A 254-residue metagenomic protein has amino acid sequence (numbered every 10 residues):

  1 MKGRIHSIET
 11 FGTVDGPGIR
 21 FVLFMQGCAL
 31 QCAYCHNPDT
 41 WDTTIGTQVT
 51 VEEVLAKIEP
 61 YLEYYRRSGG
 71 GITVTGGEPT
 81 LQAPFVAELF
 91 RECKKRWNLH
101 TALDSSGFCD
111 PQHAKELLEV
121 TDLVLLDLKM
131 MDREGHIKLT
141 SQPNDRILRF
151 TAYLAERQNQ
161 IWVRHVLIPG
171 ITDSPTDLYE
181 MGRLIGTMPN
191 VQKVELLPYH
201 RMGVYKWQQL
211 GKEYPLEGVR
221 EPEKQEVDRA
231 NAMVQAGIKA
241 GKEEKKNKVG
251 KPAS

Functional and structural regions predicted by a protein language model:
K2-G12, P169-S254: Auxiliary Fe-S-binding modules of radical SAM enzymes
S7-E9, T13-V49: Canonical Radical SAM [4Fe-4S] cluster-binding loop centered on the CxxxCxxC motif and its immediate flanking residues
P38-S68, I72: Conserved alpha-helical substructure of the radical SAM core
W41-T44, D132-K138, K206, E217: A short acidic, helix-capping loop that chelates divalent metal ions and anchors anionic groups
Q48, S141-N144, E221-K224: Short, conserved loop/turn and helix-capping segments at secondary-structure boundaries that abut family-defining
E59-E63, S68-G71, G76-M202: Conserved AdoMet/S-adenosylmethionine-binding subsite of the radical SAM
